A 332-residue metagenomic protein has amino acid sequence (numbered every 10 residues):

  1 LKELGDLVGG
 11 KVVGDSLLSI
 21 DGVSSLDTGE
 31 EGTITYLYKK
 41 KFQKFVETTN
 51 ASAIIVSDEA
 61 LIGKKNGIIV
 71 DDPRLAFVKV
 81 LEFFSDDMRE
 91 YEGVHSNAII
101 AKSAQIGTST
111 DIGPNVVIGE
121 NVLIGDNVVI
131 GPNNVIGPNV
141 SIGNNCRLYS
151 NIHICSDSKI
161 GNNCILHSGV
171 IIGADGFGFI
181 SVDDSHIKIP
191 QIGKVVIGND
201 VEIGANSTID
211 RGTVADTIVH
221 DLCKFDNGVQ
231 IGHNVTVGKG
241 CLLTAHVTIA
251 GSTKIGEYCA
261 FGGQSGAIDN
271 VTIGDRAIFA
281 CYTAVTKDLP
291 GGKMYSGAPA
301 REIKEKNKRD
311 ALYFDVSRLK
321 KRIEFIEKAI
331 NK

Functional and structural regions predicted by a protein language model:
L1-N97, S158, N163, G169-V170 (+3 more regions): Terminal amphipathic alpha-helical/low-complexity segments used for targeting or macromolecular assembly
Y36, G93-E302: Structural signal for interior beta-strand "rungs" in well-ordered beta-sheet cores of soluble enzyme domains
